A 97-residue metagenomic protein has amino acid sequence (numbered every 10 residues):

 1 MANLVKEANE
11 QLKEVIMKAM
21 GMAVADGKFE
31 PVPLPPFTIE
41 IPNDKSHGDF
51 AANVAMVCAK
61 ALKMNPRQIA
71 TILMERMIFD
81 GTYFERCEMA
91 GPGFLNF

Functional and structural regions predicted by a protein language model:
M1-N96: N-terminal alpha-helical targeting/anchoring segments
